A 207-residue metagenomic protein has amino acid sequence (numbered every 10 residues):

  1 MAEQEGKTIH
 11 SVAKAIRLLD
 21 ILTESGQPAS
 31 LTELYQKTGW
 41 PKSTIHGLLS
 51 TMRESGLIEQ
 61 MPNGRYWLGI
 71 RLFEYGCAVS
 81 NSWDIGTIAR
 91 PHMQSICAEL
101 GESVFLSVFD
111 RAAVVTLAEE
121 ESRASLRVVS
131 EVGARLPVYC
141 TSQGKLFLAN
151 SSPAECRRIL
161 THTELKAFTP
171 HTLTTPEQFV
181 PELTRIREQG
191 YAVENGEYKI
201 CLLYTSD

Functional and structural regions predicted by a protein language model:
A2-G86: N-terminal helix-turn-helix
L68-T163: Amphipathic alpha-helical effector-binding/dimerization core of metabolite-sensing transcriptional regulators
T174-Q189: Soluble sensory domains of the PAS superfamily and closely related sensory modules
V193-G196: PAS and PAS-like sensory modules
K199-L202: Short acidic/glycine-enriched loop/turn segments that link adjacent beta-strands
Y204-D207: Conserved small/polar residues in nucleotide/adenosyl-binding loops
